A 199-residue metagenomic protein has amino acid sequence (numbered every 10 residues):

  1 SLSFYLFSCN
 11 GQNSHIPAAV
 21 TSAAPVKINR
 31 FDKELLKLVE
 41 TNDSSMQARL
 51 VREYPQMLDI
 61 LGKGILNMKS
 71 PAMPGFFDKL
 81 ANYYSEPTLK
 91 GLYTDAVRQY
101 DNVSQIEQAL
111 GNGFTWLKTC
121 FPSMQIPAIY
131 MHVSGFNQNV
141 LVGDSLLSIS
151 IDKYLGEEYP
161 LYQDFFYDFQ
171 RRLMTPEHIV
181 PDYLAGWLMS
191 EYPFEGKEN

Functional and structural regions predicted by a protein language model:
Y5-S8: C-terminal motif of bacterial Sec signal peptides marking the signal peptidase cleavage site
N10-N82: N-terminal mature-domain "stem" immediately C-terminal to a signal peptide or N-terminal signal-anchor/transmembrane
K79-N199: Acidic/His-rich structured neighborhood in mature extracellular/periplasmic domains
